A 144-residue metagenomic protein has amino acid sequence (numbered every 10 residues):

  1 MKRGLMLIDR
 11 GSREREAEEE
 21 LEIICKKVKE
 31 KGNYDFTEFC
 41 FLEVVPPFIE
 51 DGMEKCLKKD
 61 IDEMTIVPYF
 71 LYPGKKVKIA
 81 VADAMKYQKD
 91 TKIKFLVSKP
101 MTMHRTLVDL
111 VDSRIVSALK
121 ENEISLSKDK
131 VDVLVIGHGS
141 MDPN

Functional and structural regions predicted by a protein language model:
M1-N144: Active-site-proximal alpha-helix that buttresses catalytic centers in soluble enzyme cores
